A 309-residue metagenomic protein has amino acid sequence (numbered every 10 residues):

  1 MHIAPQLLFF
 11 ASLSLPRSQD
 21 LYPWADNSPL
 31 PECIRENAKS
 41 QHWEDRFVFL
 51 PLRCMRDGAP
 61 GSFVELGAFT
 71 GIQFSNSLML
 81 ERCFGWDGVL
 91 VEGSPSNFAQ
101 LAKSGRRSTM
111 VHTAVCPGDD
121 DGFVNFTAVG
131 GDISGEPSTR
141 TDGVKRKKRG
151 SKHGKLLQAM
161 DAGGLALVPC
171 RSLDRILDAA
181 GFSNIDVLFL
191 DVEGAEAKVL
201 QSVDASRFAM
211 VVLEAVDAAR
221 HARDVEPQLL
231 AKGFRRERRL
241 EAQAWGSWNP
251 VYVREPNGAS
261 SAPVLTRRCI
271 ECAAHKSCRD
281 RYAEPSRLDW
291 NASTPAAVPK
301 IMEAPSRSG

Functional and structural regions predicted by a protein language model:
M1-Q6: Classical eukaryotic N-terminal signal peptides for Sec-dependent ER targeting/secretion, especially the positively
F10-S308: Phosphate/nucleotide-binding beta-alpha loop and adjacent structural elements of enzyme active sites
